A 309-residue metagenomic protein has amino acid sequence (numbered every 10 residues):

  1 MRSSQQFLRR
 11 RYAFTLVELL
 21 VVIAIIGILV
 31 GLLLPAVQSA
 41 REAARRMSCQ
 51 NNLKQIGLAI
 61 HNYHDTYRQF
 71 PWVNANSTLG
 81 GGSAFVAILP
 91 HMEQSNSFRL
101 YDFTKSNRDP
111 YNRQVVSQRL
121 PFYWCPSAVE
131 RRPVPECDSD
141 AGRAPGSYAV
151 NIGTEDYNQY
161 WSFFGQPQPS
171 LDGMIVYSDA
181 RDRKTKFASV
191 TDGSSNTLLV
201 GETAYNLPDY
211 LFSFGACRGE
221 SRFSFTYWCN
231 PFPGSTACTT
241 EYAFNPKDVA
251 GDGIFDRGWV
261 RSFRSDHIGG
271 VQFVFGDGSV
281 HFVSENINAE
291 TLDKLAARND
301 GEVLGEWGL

Functional and structural regions predicted by a protein language model:
M1-L16, D65: N-terminal leader/signal peptides at the extreme start of proteins
S4-Q6, A36, R41, S213 (+1 more regions): Coiled-coil-like amphipathic alpha-helices with heptad-repeat character
Q6-F7, L19, R257-S262: Intrinsically disordered, low-complexity segments enriched in polar/charged residues with Gly/Pro, especially when
R11-R45, Q55: N-terminal single-pass transmembrane signal-anchor helix
I28, A43-L309: Surface-exposed loop/linker segments characteristic of extracytoplasmic
